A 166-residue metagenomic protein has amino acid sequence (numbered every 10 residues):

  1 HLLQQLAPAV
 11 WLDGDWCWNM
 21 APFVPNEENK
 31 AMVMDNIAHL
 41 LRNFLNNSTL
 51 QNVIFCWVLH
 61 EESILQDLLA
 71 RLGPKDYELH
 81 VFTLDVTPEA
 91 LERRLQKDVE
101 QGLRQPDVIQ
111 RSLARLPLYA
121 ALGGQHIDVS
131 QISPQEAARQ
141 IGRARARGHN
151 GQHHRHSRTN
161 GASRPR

Functional and structural regions predicted by a protein language model:
H1-H39: Conserved substrate/cofactor phosphate-moiety recognition/catalytic segment in nucleotide-dependent phosphotransferases
Q4, A70, R143: Short, well-ordered alpha-helices that flank and scaffold nucleotide-derived cofactor binding pockets
A9-W11, L79-T83, G124-H126: Conserved beta-strand scaffold positions in the cores of enzyme catalytic domains, especially in NTP/NDP-utilizing
C17, H60-E61, D85-A90, I132-S133: Conserved nucleotide-binding/hydrolysis micro-motifs of P-loop NTPases
K30-A38, D85-P88, L113, A138: Amphipathic alpha-helical transducer elements in NTP-driven molecular machines
M32-D76: Glycine-rich phosphate-binding loop used to anchor ATP phosphates in small-molecule kinases, encompassing both
K75-L95: Conserved phosphate-donor/acceptor-positioning beta-strand/loop module used by diverse small-molecule
K97-Q140, R147-G148, H156, N160: Small-molecule kinase domains that catalyze NTP-dependent phosphoryl transfer to phosphate-bearing small molecules
